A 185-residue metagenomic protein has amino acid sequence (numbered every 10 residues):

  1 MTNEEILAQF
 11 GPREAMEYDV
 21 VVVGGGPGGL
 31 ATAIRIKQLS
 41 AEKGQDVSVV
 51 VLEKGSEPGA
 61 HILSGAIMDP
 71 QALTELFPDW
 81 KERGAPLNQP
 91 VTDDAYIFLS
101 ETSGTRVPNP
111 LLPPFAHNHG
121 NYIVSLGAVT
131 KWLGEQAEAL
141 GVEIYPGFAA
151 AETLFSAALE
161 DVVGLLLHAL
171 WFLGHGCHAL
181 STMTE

Functional and structural regions predicted by a protein language model:
M1-V20, R35-S48: Extreme N-terminal leader/targeting segments of oxidoreductases
V23, V50-L52: The conserved SAM/SAH-binding core of class I Rossmann-like methyltransferase domains, concentrating on the hydrophobic
G25-G26, L126: Glycine-rich Rossmann-fold phosphate-binding loop(s) that bind the pyrophosphate of adenine dinucleotide cofactors
G29: N-terminal Rossmann-fold NAD(P) dinucleotide-binding loop
K54-T102: N-terminal FAD cofactor-binding segment of flavoenzymes
L87-P90, A95-A169, G174-G176, E185: Feature captures the FAD/FMN-dependent oxidoreductase FAD-binding
